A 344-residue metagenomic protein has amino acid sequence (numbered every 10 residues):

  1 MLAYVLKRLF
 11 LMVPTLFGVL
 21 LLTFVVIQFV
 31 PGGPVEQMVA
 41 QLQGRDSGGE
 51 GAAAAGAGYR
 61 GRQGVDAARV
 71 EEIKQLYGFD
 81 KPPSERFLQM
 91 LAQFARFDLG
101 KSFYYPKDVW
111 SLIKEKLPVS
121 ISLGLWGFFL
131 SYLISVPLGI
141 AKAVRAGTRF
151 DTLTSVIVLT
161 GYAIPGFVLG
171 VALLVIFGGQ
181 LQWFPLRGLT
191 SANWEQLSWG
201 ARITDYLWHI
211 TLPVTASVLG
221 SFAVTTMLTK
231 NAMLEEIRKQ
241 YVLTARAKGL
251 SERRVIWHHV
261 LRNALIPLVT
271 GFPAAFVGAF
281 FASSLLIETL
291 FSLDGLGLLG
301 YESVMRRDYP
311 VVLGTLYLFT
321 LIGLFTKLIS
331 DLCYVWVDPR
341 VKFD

Functional and structural regions predicted by a protein language model:
L2-A3, L117-P118, S122, W126 (+4 more regions): Alpha-helical transmembrane segments of integral membrane proteins, especially multi-pass inner/plasma-membrane
L6-M12: N-terminal signal-anchor/signal peptide hydrophobic helix marking the start of the first transmembrane segment
M12, K116, S120, V156-L159 (+2 more regions): Residue-level signal for discrete positions within transmembrane alpha-helices of multi-pass small-molecule
M12, L16, L20, Q43-R45 (+5 more regions): Residue-level recognition of pore/gate-forming positions within transmembrane alpha-helices of multi-pass
L16-E85, L181-R202: Hydrophobic alpha-helical transmembrane segments of membrane transport/permease proteins and related membrane-embedded
V26-F29, E71, I157-R187, A216-F222: Membrane-water interface segments at the C-terminal ends of transmembrane alpha-helices in multi-pass inner-membrane
K74-V136: An internal, D/E-rich "acidic patch" concept
